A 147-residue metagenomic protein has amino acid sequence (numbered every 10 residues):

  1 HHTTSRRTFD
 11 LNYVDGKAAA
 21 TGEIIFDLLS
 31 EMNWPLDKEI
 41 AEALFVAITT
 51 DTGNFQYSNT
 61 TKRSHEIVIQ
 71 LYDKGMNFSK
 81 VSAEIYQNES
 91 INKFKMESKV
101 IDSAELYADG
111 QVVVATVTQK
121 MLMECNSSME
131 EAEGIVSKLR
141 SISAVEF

Functional and structural regions predicted by a protein language model:
H1-T3, Q119-K120: Short glycine-rich anion-binding loops that position phosphate/pyrophosphate groups of nucleotides and phosphorylated
H2-I67: Short alpha-helices
T50-F147: Hydrophobic helix-and-loop "lid/oligomerization" segment in the mid-to-C-terminal part of catalytic domains
